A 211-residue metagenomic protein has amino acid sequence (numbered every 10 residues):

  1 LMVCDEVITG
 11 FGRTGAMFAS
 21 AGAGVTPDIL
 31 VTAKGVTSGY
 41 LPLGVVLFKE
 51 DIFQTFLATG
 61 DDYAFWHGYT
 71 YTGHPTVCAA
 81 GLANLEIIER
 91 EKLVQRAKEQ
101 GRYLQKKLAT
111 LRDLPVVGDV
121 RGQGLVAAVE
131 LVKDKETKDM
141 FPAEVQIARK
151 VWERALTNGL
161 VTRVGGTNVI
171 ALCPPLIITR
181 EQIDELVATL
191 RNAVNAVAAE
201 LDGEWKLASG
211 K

Functional and structural regions predicted by a protein language model:
L1-K211: Conserved N-terminal phosphate-binding loop of PLP-dependent enzymes in the Aspartate aminotransferase
